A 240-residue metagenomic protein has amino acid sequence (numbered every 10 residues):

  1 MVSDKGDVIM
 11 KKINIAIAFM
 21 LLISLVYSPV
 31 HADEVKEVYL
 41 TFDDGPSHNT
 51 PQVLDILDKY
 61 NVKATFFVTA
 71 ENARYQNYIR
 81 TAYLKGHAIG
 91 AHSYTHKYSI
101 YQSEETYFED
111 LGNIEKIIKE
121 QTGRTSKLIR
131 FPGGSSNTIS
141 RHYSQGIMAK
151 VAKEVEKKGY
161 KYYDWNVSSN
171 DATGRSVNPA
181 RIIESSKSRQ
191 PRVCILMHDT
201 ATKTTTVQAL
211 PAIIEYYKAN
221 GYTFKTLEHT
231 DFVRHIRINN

Functional and structural regions predicted by a protein language model:
M1-I9: Short, Lys/Arg-enriched N-terminal segments with co-localized hydrophobic residues within the first ~10-30 amino acids
K12-V30: Sec-dependent N-terminal signal peptides of Gram-positive bacterial secreted proteins and lipoproteins
H31-T125, Y216, F232: Active-site beta->alpha N-cap acidic-glycine motif
V38-T41, A64-V68, A88-S93, K127-F131 (+3 more regions): Structural recognition of the beta-strand scaffold that forms the well-ordered cores of secreted hydrolase catalytic
G45, T69-E71, Y94, P132-G134 (+3 more regions): Active-site beta-loop-alpha junctions enriched in small/polar residues
K59-A64, E71-R74, T202-N240: C-terminal domain-boundary segment and adjacent tail
Y60, K85-G86, K158, P191-R192 (+1 more regions): Structured helix-beta-strand junction loops
Y98-L196, T200-Y216, I236-N239: Catalytic domains of cell-wall/extracellular-matrix polysaccharide-remodeling enzymes, centered on de-N-acetylation
